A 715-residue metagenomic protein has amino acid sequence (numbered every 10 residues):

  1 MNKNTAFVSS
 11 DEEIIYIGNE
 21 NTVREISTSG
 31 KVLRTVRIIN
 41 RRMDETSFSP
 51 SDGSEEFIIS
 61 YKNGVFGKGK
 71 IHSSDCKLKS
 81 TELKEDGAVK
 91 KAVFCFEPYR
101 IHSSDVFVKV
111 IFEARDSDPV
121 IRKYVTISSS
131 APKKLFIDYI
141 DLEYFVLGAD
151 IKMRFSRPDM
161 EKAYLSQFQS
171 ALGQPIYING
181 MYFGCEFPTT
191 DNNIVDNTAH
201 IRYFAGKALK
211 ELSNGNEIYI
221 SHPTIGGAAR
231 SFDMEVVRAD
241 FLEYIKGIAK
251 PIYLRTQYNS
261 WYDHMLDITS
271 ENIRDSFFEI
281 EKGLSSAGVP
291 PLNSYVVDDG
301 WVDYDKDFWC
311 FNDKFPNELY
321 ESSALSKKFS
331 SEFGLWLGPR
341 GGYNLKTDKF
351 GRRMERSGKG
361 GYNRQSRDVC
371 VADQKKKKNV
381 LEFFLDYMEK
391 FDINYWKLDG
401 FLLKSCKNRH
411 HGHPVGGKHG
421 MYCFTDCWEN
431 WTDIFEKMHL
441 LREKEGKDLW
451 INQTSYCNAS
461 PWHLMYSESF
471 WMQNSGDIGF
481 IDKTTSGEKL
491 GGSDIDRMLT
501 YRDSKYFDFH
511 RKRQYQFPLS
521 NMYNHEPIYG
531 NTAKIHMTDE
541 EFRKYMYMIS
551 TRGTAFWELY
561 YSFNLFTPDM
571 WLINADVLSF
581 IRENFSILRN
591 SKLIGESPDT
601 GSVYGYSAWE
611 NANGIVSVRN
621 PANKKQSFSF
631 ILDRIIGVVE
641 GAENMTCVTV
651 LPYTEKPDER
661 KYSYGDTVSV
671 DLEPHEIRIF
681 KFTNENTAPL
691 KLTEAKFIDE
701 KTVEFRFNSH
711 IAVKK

Functional and structural regions predicted by a protein language model:
M1, A6-V8, E12-I17, T22 (+3 more regions): Polysaccharide-binding surfaces and accessory modules of carbohydrate-active proteins
N19-E20, G215-I218, W431-P657, T667-I679: Active-site-proximal substrate-binding groove within the catalytic cores of carbohydrate-active enzymes
N21, V125, Y258, Y295 (+3 more regions): Conserved, mostly hydrophobic/aromatic
R100-F112, G595-A608, L690-T693: Low-complexity, acidic Ser/Thr/Pro/Gly-rich terminal tails and inter-domain linkers that flank the onset of structured
L209-F232, E673-T683: Short Pro-Gly-centered flexible turn/kink motifs
M234-S294, D298-D303: An acidic-aromatic substrate-binding cleft motif
P291-M522: Aromatic- and carboxylate-enriched substrate-binding clefts and catalytic-loop regions of carbohydrate-active enzymes
E704-I711: A short glycine/threonine-centered beta-strand motif
